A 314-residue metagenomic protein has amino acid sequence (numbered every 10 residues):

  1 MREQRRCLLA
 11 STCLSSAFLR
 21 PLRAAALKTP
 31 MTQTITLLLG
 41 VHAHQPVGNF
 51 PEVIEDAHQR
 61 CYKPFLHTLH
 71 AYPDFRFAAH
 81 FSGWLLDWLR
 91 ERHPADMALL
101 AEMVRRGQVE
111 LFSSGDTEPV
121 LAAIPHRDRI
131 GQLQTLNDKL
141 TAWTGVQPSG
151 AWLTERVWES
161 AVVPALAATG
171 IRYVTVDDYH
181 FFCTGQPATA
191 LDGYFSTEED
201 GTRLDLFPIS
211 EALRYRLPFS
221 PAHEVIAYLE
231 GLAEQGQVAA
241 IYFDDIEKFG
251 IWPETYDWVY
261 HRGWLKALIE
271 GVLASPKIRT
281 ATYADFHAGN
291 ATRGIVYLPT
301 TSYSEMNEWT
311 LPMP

Functional and structural regions predicted by a protein language model:
R5-L9, C13: N-terminal export leaders
T32-K63, H70-Y72, L191-Y194, T202-R203 (+2 more regions): Active-site and substrate-binding clefts of carbohydrate-active enzymes
T34-P125, G131-T135, S149-L153, R172-D178 (+2 more regions): Short, well-structured secondary-structure segments
H126-E155, E199, E230-I246: CE4/NodB-like, metal-dependent polysaccharide N-deacetylase domain that modifies extracellular/periplasmic N-acetylated
Q134-A190, K248-L268: Catalytic domains of cell-wall/extracellular-matrix polysaccharide-remodeling enzymes, centered on de-N-acetylation
T184-L232: Alpha-amylase-like alpha-glycosidases and glucanotransferases acting on alpha-linked glucans and related
